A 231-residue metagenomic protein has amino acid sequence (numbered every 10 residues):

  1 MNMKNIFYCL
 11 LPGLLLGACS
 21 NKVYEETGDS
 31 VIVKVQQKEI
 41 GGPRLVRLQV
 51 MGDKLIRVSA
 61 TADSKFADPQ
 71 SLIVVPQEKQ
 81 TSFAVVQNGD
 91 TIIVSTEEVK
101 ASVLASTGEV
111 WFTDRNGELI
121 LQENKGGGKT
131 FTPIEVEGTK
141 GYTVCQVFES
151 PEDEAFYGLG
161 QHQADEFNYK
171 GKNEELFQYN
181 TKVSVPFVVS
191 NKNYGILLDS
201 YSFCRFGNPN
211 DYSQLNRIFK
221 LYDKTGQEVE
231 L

Functional and structural regions predicted by a protein language model:
M1-N5: Positively charged n-region of N-terminal signal peptides that target proteins for export
C9-L15: Bacterial N-terminal signal peptides
A18-L231: N-terminal accessory segment at the very beginning of proteins
